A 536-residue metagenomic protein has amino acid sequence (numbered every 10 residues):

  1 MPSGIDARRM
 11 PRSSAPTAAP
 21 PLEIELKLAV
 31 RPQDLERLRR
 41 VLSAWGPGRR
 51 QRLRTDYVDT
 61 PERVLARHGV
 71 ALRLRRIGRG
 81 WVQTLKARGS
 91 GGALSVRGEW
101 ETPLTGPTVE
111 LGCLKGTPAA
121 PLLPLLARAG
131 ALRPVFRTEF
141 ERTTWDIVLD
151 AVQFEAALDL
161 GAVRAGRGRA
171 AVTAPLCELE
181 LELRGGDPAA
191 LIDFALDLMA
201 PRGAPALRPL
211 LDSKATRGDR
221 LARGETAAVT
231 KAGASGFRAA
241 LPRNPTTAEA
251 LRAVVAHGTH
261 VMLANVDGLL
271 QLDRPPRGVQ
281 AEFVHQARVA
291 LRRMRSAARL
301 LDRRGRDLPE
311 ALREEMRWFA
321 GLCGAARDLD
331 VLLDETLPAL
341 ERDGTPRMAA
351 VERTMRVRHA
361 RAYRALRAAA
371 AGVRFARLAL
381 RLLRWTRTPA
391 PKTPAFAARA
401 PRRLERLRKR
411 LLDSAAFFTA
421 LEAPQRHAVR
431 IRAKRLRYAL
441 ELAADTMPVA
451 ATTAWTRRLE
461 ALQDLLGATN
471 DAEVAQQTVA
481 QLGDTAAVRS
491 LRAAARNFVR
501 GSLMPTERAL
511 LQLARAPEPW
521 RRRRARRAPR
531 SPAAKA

Functional and structural regions predicted by a protein language model:
P2-A536: Function-determining surface determinants
